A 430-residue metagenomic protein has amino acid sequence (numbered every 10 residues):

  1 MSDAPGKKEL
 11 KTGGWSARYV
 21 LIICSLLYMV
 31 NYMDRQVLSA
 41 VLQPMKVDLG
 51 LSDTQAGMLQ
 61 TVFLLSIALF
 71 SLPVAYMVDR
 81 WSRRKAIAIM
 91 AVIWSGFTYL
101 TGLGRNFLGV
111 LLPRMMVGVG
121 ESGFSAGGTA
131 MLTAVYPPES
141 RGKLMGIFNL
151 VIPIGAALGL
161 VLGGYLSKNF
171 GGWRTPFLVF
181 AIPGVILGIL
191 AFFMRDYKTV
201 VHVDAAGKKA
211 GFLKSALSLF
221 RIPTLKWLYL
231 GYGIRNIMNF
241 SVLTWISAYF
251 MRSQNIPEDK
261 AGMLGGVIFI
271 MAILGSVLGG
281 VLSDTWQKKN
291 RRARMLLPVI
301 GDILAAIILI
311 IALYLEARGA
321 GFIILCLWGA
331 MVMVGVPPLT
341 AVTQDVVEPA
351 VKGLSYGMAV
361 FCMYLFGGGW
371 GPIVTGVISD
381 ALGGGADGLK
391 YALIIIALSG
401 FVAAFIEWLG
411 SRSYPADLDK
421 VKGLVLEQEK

Functional and structural regions predicted by a protein language model:
L38-S39, I222-V277, V332-V336, T340 (+1 more regions): Extracytoplasmic gate region of multi-pass secondary transporters
G50, S82, L103-G109, G120 (+3 more regions): Helix-breaking motifs and short loop linkers at transmembrane-helix boundaries and internal kinks in secondary membrane
L69-R105: Conserved MFS/SLC helix-loop-helix module at the cytosolic interface between two early adjacent transmembrane helices
K85-Y99, R294-L309: Structural signature of the two symmetry-related core transmembrane helices
P113-P153: Cytoplasmic helix-loop-helix junction between adjacent transmembrane helices in 12-TM secondary transporters
F148-D196: Helix-loop-helix hairpin linking two adjacent transmembrane segments in secondary transporters
T175-F192, K390-L409: Symmetry-related core transmembrane helices of the 12-TM Major Facilitator Superfamily/SLC fold
F192-L217, L418-E427: Flexible cytoplasmic inter-helical loops of multi-pass small-molecule transporters
